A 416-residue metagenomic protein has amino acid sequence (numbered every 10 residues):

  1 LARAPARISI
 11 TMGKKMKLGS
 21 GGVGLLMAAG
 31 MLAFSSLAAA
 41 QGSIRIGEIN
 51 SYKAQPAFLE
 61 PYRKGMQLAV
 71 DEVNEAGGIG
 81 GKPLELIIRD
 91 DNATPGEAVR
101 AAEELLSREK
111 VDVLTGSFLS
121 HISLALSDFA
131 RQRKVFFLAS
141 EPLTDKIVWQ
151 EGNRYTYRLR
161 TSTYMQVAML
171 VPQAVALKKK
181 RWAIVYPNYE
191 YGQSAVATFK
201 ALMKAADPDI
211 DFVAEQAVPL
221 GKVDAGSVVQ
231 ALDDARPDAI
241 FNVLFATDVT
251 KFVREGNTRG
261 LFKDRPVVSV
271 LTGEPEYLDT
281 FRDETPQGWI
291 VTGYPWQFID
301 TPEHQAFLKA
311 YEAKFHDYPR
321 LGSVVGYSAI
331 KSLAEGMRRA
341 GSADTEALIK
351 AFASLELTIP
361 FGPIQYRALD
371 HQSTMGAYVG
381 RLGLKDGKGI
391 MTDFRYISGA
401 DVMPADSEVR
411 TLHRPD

Functional and structural regions predicted by a protein language model:
A33-S36: N-terminal signal peptide c-region/cleavage motif recognized by signal peptidases
S43, F58-K64, A76-I147, L159 (+2 more regions): Beta-alpha junction/loop-to-helix N-cap segments that form part of ligand/metal-binding clefts
G47-Q67, R89-G96, F118-L119, V185-Q193 (+2 more regions): Extracytoplasmic "Venus flytrap"
D91, L138, D145, Q216 (+3 more regions): Venus flytrap/periplasmic-binding-protein-like
R100, D145-K146, N153-T258, P295-A306: Extracellular/periplasmic Venus flytrap/periplasmic-binding protein
L105-F118, L138-S140, A183-Y186, R236-A246 (+3 more regions): Periplasmic-binding protein-like
G256-Y327, R338-A343, M391-D416: Extracellular/periplasmic periplasmic-binding protein-like sensory domains
A313-S323, S332-I397: Segments of small-molecule ligand-sensing domains
